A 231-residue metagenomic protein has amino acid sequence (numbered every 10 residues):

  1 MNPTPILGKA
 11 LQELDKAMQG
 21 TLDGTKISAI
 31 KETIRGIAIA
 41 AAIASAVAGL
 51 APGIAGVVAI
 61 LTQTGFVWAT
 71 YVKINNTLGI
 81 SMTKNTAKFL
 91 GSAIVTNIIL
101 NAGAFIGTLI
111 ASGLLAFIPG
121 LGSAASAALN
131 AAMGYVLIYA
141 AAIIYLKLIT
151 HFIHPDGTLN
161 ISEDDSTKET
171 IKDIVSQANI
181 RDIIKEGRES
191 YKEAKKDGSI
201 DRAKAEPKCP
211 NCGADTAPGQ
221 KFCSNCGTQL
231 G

Functional and structural regions predicted by a protein language model:
M1-L50, W68-L90, N97, A131-G231: Terminal, membrane-proximal amphipathic helices and intrinsically disordered targeting/regulatory segments
S45-I60, A104-M133: Short hydrophobic membrane-inserting alpha-helices and related fusion/pore-forming segments
T86-S112: A structural-propensity feature for long, helix-poor, extended segments
I98-G107, L121-S126, T170-I180: Short, charged low-complexity intrinsically disordered segments located at boundaries of structured domains
